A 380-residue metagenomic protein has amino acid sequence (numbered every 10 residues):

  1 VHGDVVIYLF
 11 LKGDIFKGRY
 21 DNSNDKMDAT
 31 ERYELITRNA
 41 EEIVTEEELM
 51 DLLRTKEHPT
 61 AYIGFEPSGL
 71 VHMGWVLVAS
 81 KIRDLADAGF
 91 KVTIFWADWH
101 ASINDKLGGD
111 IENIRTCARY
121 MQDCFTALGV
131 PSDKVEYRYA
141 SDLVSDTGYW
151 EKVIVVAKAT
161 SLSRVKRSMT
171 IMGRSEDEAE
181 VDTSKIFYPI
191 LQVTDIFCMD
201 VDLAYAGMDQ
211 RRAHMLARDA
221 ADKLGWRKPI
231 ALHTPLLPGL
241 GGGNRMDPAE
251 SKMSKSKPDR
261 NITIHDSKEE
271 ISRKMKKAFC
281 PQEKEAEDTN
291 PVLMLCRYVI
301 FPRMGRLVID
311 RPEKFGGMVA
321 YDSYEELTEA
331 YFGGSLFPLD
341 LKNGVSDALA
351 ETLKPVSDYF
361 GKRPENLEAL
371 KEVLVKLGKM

Functional and structural regions predicted by a protein language model:
V1-K26: N-terminal amphipathic/basic-hydrophobic helices that include classical n-h-c signal peptides and signal-anchor
M27-D51: N- or domain-start disorder-to-order transition segments that initiate the globular core
A40, I111-H233: Divalent-metal (Mg2+/Mn2+/Ca2+)-assisted nucleotide/phosphate chemistry catalytic cores
E42-K106, L203-A217: N-terminal catalytic cores of NTP/NDP-binding nucleotidyl/phosphoryl-transfer enzymes
D98-A101, S141-L143, P235-P238: Acidic, glycine-rich active-site loops and adjacent beta-strand->loop/helix elements that engage anionic groups
N104-K106, V144-G148, L240: Short Asp/Glu-rich motifs
G108-I111, R245: Short low-complexity, flexible loop/linker segments enriched in glycine and/or proline with clustered acidic
V193, R211-M380: Conserved nucleotide- and phosphate/pyrophosphate-binding catalytic cores in adenylate/nucleotidyl-handling enzymes
